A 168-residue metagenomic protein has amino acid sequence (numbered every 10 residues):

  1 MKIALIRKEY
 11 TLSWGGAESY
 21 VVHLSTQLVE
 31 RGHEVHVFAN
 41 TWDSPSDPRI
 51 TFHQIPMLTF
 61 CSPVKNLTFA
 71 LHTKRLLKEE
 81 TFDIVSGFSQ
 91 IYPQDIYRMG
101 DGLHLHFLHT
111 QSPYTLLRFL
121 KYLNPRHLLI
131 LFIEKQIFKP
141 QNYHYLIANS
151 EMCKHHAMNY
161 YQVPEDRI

Functional and structural regions predicted by a protein language model:
M1-I3: Extreme N-terminal starter segment of soluble prokaryotic enzymes
R7-S13, Q27-V64, L76, C153: N-terminal strand-loop element at the rim of the active site of nucleotide-sugar-dependent glycosyltransferases
G16-L28: Short amphipathic alpha-helix
A17-Y20, F38, G87-F88, I130 (+1 more regions): Replace "coordinates the UDP/GDP/TDP-sugar" with "coordinates nucleotide-activated sugar donors
T59-V85, H127-Q136: An amphipathic, basic-hydrophobic alpha-helix
F82-Q111, R126, I130-L131, K135: An aromatic- and histidine-rich active-site surface loop
L123-N149: Membrane-proximal helix-turn-helix segments that form the acceptor-binding/catalytic region of lipid-linked
K139-R167: A short, active-site helix/loop in glycosyltransferases that binds the activated sugar's phosphate group
